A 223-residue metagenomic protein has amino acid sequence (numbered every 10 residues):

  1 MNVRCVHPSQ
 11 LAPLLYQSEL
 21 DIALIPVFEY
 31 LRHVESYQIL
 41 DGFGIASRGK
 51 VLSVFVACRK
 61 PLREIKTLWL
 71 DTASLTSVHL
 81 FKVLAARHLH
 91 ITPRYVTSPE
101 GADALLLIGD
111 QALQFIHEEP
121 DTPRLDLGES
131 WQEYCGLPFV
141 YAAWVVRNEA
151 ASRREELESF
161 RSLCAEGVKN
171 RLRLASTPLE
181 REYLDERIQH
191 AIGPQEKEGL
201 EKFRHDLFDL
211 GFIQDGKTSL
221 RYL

Functional and structural regions predicted by a protein language model:
M1-L223: Domain-level signature for soluble enzymes in the chorismate/prephenate branch of the shikimate pathway
